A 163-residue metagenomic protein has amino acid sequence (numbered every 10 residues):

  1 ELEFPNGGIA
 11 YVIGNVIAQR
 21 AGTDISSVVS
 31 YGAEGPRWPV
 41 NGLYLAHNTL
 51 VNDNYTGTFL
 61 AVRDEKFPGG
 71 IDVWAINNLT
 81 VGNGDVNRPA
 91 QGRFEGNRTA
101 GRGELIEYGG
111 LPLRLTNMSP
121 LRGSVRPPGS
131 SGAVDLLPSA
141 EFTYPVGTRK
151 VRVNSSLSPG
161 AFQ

Functional and structural regions predicted by a protein language model:
E1-P112, S130: Glycine- and acidic/polar-rich repeat regions and solenoidal domains
P112, M118-Q163: Surface beta-loop-beta hairpin patches that serve as ligand-binding interfaces in beta-rich domains
